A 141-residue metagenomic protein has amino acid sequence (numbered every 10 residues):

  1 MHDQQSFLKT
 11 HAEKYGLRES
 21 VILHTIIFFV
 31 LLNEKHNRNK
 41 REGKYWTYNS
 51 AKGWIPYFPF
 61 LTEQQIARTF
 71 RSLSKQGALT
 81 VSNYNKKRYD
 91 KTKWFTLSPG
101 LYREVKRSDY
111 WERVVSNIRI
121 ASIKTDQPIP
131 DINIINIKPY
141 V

Functional and structural regions predicted by a protein language model:
M1-P56, A67, R71-S74, P99-K106: Short recognition helix of helix-turn-helix/winged-helix DNA-binding domains
H24, N85-K86: Proline- and acidic/polar-enriched loop/turn elements at helix boundaries
N37, T80-V81, T92, P99: Alpha-helix boundary/capping detector
T62-I66: Short coil turns linking two alpha-helices in DNA-binding domains
R71, P99-V141: Charged low-complexity intrinsically disordered patches
S74-N85: A short, conserved structural fragment
K86-T96: Minor-groove-contacting beta-hairpin "wing" of winged helix-turn-helix DNA-binding domains
